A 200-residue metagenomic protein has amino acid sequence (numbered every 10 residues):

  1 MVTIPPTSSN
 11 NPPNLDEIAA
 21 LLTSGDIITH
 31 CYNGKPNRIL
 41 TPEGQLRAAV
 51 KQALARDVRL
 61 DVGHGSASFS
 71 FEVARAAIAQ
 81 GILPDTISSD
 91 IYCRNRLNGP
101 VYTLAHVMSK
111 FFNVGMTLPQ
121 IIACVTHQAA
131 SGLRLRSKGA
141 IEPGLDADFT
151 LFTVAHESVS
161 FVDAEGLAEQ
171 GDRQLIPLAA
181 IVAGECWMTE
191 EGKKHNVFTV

Functional and structural regions predicted by a protein language model:
M1-L60, S68-D85: Histidine/acidic residue-rich metal-binding segments in metalloenzymes
P6-S9, G25, H30-N33, G63-G65 (+5 more regions): Fold-independent oxyanion-binding glycine-rich loops and adjacent beta-strand/coil segments at enzyme active sites
P13-N14, S70-F71, N95, A129-A130 (+2 more regions): Short secondary-structure boundary/hinge segments and terminal tails
L22-T29, I82-I87, V107-S109, G139-L145 (+1 more regions): Short, structured secondary-structure boundary patches
N37-R38, L97, S160, E190: Glycine/Thr-rich phosphate-binding loops of Rossmann-like dinucleotide-binding domains
P42-V62, S66-A67, V107, A164-C186: P-loop/Walker A phosphate-binding loop and immediately adjacent motor/lid segment at beta-alpha junctions
E72-V154: His/Asp/Glu-enriched, well-ordered alpha-helical/loop segment that forms or immediately abuts the divalent-metal
D146-T199: C-terminal cap of metal-dependent C-N hydrolases
